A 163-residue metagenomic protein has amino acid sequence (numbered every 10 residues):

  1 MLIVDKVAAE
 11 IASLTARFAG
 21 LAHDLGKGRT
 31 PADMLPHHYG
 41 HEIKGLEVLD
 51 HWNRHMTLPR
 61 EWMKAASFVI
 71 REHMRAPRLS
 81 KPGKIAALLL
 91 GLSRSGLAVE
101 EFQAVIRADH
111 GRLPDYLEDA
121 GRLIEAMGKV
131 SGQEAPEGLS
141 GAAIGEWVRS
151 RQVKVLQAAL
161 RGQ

Functional and structural regions predicted by a protein language model:
I3: Conserved hydrophobic/aromatic pocket- or pore-lining residues that grip, position, or stack substrates in active sites
K6-Q163: C-terminal subdomains that position terminal phosphate/3'-OH groups for nucleotidyl transfer/ligation, primarily on
